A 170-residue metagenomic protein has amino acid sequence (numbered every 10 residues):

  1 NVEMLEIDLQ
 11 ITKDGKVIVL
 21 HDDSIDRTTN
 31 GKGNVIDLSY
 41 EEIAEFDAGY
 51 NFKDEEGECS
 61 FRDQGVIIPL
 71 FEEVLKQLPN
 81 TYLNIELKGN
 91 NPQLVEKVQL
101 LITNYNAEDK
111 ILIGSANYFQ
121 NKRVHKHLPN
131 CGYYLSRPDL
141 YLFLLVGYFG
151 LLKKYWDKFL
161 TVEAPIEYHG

Functional and structural regions predicted by a protein language model:
N1-I11, Y155-V162: Catalytic domains of carbohydrate-active enzymes, especially glycoside hydrolases
L5, G132-Y134: Paired acidic/hydrophobic, glycine-rich loop segments that form the ligand-binding mouth/hinge of periplasmic-binding
L5-I11, V17, I85, N91: Conserved metal-phosphate-binding beta-hairpin within the catalytic cores of diverse ATP-dependent phosphoryl-transfer
D14, L94, N121-K122, L142-L144: Short catalytic/ligand-binding loop motif for oxyanion handling, primarily in non-cytosolic enzymes, centered on
H21-G132, L151-G170: Metal-dependent phosphodiesterase/phospholipase catalytic core, i.e., the His/Asp/Glu-rich active-site region
T29-N30, Y141-F149: Short, charged, surface-exposed secondary-structure boundary motifs
